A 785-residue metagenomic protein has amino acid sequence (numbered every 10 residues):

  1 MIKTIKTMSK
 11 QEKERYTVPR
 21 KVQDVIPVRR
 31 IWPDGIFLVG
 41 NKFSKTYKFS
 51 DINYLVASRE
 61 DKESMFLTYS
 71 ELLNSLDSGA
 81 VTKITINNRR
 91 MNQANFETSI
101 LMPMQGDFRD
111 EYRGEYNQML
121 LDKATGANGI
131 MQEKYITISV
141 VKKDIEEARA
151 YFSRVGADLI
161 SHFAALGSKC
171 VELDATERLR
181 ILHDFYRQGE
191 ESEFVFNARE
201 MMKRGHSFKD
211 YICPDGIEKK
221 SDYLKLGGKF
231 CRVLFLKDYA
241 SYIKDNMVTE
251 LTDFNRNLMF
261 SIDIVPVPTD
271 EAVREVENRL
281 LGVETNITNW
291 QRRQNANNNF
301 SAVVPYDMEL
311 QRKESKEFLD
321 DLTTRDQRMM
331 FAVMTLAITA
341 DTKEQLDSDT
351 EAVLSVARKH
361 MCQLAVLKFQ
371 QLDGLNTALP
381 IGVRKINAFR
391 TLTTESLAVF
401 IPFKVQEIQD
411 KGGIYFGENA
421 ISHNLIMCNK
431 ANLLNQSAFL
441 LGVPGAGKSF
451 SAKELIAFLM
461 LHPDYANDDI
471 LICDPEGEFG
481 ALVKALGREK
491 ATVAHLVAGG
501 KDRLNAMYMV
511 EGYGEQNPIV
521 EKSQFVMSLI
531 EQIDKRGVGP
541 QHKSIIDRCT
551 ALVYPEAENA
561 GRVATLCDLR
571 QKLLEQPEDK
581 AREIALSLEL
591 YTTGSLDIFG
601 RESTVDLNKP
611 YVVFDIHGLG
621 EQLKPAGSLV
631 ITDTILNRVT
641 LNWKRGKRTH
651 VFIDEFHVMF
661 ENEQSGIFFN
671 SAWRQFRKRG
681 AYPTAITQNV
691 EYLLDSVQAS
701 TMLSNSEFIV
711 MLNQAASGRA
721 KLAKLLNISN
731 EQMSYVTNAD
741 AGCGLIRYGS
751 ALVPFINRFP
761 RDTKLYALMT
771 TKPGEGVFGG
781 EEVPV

Functional and structural regions predicted by a protein language model:
M1-P402: Extended, folded cores of ATP/NTP-driven motor/assembly subunits in large transport and secretion machines
I52, R59-S78, T85, R89 (+12 more regions): P-loop NTPase motor domains
N432, P444: The conserved Walker
L440: Hydrophobic anchor at the beta1->P-loop junction of P-loop NTPases
K448: Conserved lysine of the Walker
S451: Hydrophobic positions on the alpha1 helix immediately C-terminal to the Walker A/P-loop
F458-L471, E489-A491: Post-Walker A helix-loop "phosphate-sensing" segment adjacent to the P-loop in P-loop NTPases
R488-A494, Q698-M711: A short helix-turn-beta junction within AAA+ P-loop NTPase domains corresponding to the substrate/partner-engaging
